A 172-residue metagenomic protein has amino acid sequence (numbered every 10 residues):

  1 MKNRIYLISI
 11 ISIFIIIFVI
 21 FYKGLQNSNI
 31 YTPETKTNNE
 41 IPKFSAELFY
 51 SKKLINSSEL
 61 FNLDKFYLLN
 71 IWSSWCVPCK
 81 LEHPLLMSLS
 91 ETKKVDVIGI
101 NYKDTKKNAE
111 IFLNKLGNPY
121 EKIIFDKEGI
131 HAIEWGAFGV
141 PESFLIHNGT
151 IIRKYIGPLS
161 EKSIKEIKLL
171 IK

Functional and structural regions predicted by a protein language model:
M1-E47: N-terminal targeting signals for export/organelle localization
M1-L7, S28-P33, S58-E59, E91-T92 (+3 more regions): Short, Lys/Arg-enriched, disordered terminal segments
N29-K53, S57-E59, K115, E161 (+1 more regions): N-terminal, intrinsically disordered, polar/charged segments of Gram-positive cell-envelope systems that serve as
K43, K65, K94-V95, Y120-E121: A generic structural signal for alpha->beta connector loops
N56-K80: Short active-site neighborhood of thiol/selenol oxidoreductases, capturing the structured segment around
L68-L69, V97, S143: Hydrophobic beta-strand anchors of alpha/beta hydrolase catalytic cores
K80-G117, K127-E134: Structural microenvironment flanking redox-active thiols in thiol-disulfide oxidoreductases
N114-P119, D126-K172: Thiol/disulfide oxidoreductase modules built on the thioredoxin-like
